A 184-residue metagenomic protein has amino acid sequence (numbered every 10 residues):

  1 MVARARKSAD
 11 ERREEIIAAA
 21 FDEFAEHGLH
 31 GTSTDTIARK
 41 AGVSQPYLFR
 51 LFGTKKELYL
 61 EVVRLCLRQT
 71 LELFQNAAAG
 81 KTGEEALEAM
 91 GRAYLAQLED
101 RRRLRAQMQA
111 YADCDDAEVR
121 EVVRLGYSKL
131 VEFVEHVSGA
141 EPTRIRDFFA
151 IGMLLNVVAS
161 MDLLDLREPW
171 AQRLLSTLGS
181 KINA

Functional and structural regions predicted by a protein language model:
V2-K7: Extended, non-globular alpha-helical segments
R12-A20, I37, V62-C66, T70: Generic hydrophobic, amphipathic alpha-helix propensity
E15, A19, E23-E57: Helix-turn-helix
K55, V62, C66, T70 (+1 more regions): Hydrophobic/aromatic residues within well-ordered alpha-helical segments
E61, E72-R101: Hydrophobic alpha-helical connector segments
Y94, Q107-Y111, F148-G152: Short alpha-helical scaffolding segments that buttress acidic/His motifs in well-ordered protein cores
L98-A117: Amphipathic alpha-helical segments used for helix-helix packing
A117-A184: Hydrophobic/aromatic-rich alpha-helical bundle segments in the mid-to-C-terminal region
